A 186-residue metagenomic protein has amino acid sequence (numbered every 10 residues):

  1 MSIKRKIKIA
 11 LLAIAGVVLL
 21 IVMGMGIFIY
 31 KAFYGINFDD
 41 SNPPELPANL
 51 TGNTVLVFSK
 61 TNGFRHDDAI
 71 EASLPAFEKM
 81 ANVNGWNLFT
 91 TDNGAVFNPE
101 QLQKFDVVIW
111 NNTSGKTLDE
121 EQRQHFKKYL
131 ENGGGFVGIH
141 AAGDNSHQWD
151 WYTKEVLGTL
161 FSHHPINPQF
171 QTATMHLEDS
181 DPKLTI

Functional and structural regions predicted by a protein language model:
S2-L20: N-terminal Sec-pathway targeting helices
V18-K104: Aromatic-Pro/Gly-enriched surface loop or interdomain linker that acts as a lid/target-recognition segment
V55, L102-W149: Short alpha-beta junction capping motif
T61-R65, G94-F97, T113-T117, F136 (+3 more regions): Solvent-exposed loop/turn segments at secondary-structure junctions within structured extracellular/periplasmic domains
K79-N87, N111, Y129-N132, E155 (+1 more regions): Structured segments of extracytoplasmic/periplasmic soluble domains in secreted or envelope-associated proteins
I139-I186: An acidic, glycine-rich "communication" segment
